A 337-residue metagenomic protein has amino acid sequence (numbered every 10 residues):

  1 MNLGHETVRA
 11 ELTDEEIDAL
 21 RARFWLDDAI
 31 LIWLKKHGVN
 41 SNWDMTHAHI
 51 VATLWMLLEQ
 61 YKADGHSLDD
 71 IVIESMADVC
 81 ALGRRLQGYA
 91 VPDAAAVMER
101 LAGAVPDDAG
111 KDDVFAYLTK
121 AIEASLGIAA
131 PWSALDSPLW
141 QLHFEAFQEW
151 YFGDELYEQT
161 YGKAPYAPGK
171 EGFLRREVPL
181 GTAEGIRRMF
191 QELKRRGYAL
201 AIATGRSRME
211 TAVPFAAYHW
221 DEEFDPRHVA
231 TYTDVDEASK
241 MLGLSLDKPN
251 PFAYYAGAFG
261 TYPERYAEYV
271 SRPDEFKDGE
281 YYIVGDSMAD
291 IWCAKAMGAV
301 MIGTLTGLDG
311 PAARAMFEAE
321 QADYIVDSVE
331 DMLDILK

Functional and structural regions predicted by a protein language model:
M1-I128: Conserved phosphoryl-transfer catalytic core
A29, V235-K240, L244, E330-I335: A short acidic, often aromatic-flanked loop/helix-cap motif at beta-alpha or helix-coil junctions that lines enzyme
V72-I73, L82, Y89, V97-P138 (+3 more regions): Substrate-recognition element of Asp-dependent hydrolases with the DxDx(T/V) motif
L126-P165: Short, compositionally biased "basic patch" segments
K163-K170, L174-R187, Q191, A201 (+3 more regions): Substrate-recognition "cap/lid" segment bordering the active-site pocket of phosphatases
G205, E280-Y324: Acidic, Mg2+-coordinating phosphoryl-transfer loop and its flanking beta/alpha structural elements, shared across
M209-A212, D309-R314, D334: Short, charged/polar "capping" segments at the starts of alpha-helices and the immediately preceding loops
A230-T231, D323-M332: Short acidic-hydrophobic, aromatic-tinged amphipathic segments that line or gate anion-handling sites
